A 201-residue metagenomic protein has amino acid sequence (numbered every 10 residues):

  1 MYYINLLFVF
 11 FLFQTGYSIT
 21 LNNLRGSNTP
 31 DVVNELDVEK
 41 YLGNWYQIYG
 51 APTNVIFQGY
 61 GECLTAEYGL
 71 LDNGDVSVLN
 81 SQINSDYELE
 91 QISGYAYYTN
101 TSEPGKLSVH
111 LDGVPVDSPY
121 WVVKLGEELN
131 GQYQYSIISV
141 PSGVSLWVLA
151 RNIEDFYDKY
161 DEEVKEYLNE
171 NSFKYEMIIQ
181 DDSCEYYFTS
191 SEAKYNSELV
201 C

Functional and structural regions predicted by a protein language model:
Y3-C201: A beta-rich soluble binding module of mature secreted/lumenal proteins
